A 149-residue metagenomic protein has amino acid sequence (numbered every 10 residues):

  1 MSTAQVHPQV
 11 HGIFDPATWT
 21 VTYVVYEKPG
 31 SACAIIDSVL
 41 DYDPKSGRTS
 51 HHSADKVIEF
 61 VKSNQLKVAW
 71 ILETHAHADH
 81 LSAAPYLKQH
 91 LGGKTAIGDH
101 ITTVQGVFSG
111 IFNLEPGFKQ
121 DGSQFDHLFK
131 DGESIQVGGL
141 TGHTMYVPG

Functional and structural regions predicted by a protein language model:
S2: RNA-binding accessory domains that recognize and position tRNA/RNA substrates
Q5-K67: Conserved beta-strand hairpin/beta-sheet module of binuclear metal-dependent hydrolase folds, prominently
V10-I13, V24, D131-G149: Core dinuclear metal-dependent hydrolase active-site scaffold
G12-P16, G117-K119, S123-D126, Y146-P148: Short Gly/Pro-enriched turn/cap motifs at secondary-structure boundaries
D37, A76, G149: Glycine-rich His-Gly loop
L40-T141: Active-site HxH/HxHxD metal-binding segment of metal-dependent hydrolases
